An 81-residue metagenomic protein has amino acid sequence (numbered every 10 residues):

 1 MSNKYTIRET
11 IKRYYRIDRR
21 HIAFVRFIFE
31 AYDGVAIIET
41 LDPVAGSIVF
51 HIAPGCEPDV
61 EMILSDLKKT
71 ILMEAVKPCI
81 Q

Functional and structural regions predicted by a protein language model:
M1-I7: A detector for short, charged/polar N-terminal pre-domain segments
K12-V76: Amphipathic, hydrophobic secondary-structure cores in small proteins
Q81: Nucleotide-activated sugar donor-binding and catalytic core shared by glycosyltransferases and related lipid-linked
